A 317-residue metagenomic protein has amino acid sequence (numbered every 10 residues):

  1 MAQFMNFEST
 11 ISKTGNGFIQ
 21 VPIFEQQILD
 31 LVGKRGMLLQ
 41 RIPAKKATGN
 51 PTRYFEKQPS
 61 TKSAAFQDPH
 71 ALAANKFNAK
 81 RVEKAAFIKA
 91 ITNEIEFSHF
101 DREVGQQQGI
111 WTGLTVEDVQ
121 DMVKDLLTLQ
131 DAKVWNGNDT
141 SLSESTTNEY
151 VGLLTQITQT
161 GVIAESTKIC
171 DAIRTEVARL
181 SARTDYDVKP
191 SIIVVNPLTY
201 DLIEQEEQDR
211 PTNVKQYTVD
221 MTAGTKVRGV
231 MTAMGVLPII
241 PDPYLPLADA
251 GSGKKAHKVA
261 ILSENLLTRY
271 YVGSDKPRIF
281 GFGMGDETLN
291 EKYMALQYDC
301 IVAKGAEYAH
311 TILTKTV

Functional and structural regions predicted by a protein language model:
A2-R35, T112, T147-D171, E204-V317: Sequence/fold signature of self-assembling virion shell proteins
N16-F97: Assembly/oligomerization interface modules of large self-assembling protein complexes
V21, K89, N93-D101, V194-T199 (+2 more regions): Helix N-cap / beta->alpha transition motif
V82, K89-T92, Q120-V123, L127 (+6 more regions): Internal mixed-charge
H99-R179, T314-V317: Alpha-helical scaffold segments that mediate packing/assembly in large oligomeric complexes
V104, Q108-G109, A172-T218, A223 (+1 more regions): Structured, hydrophobic secondary-structure cores that serve as assembly/anchoring elements
